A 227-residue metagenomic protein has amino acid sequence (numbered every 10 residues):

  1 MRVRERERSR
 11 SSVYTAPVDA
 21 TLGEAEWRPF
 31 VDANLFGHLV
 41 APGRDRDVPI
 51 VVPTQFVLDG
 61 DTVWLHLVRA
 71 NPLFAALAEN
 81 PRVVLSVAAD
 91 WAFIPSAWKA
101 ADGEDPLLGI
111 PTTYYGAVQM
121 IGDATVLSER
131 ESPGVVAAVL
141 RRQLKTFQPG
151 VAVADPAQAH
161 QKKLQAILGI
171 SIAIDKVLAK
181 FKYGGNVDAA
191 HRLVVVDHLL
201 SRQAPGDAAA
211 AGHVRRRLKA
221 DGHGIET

Functional and structural regions predicted by a protein language model:
R2-R10, T125-T227: C-terminal edge-of-domain segments
V3, R8-L67: An N-terminal domain-cap segment
E26, P106-G109, Q158-A159: Short, P/G- and charge-enriched loop/turn segments at secondary-structure junctions
D32, A78-V83, R141-P149: Short, intrinsically disordered, mixed-charge
D45-V48, F56-W64, R69-P72, V83 (+2 more regions): Short, charged/polar surface micro-motifs in flexible loops or helix N-caps
D47, G122, I172: A residue-level signal for conserved active-site and pocket-lining positions in enzyme catalytic cores
R69-V139: Short, structured beta-strand-loop surface elements
